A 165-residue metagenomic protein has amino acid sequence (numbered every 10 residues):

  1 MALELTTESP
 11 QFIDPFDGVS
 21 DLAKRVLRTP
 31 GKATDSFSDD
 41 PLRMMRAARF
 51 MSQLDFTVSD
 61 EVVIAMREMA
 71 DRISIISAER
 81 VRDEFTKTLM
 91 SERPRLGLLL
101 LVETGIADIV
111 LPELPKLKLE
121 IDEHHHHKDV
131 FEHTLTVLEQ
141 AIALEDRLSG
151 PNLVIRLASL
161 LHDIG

Functional and structural regions predicted by a protein language model:
M1-L157, I164-G165: Glycine- and charge-enriched loop/helix tracts that form the active or gating conduit in phosphate/cation-handling
